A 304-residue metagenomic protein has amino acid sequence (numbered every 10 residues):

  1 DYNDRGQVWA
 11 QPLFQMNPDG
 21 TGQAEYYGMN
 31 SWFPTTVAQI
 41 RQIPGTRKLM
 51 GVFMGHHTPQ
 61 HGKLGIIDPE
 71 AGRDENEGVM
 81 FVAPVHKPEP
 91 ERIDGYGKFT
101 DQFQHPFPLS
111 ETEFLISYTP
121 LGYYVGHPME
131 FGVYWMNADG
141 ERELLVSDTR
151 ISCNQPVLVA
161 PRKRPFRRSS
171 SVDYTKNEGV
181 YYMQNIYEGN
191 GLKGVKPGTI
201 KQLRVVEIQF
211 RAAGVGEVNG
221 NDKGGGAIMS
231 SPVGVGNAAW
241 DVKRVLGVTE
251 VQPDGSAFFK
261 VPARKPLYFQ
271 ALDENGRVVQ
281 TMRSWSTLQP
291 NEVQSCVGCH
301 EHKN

Functional and structural regions predicted by a protein language model:
D1-Y2, K48-V52, F114-T119, P165-R168 (+1 more regions): Residue position within the beta-strands of beta-propeller blades
Y2, P18, P161, C296-K303: Detector for the c-type heme attachment site
N3-D4, S31-L49, R92-P108, E113 (+1 more regions): Conserved beta-propeller blade repeats
Q7-Q15, T58-D68, N76, Y124-Y134: Structural motif
W9, P34-A38, Q60, Q102 (+4 more regions): Beta-rich catalytic cores
N17-G20, G65-F81, L144, F210: Short loop/turn segments immediately following beta-strands, especially the blade-tip and inter-blade linker loops
Q23-F33, G72-G97, T149-K163: Surface-exposed loop and turn segments in beta-propeller and other repeat-based domains that flank or scaffold
T149-S152, V248-T249, D254-N304: Sequence context surrounding c-type heme c attachment/ligation sites in exported
